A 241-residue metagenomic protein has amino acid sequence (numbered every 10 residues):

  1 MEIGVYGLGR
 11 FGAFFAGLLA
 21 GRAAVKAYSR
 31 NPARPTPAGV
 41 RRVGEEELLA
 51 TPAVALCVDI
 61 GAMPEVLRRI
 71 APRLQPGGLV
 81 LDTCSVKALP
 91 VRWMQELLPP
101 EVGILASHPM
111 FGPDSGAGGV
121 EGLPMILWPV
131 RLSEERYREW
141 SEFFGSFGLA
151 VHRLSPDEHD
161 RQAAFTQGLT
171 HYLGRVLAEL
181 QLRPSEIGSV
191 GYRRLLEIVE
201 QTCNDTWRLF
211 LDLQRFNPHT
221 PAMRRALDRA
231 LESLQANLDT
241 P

Functional and structural regions predicted by a protein language model:
M1-G44: NAD(P)+-binding Rossmann beta1-loop-alpha1 motif at the extreme N-terminus of oxidoreductases
R41-E45, H152-S155: Short acidic-hydrophobic, aromatic-tinged amphipathic segments that line or gate anion-handling sites
E46-A71: Rossmann-like NAD(P)-binding element
L74-P90: ADP-ribose/adenylate-binding Rossmann-like module
V86, P90-A150: Rossmann-fold dinucleotide-binding core
A150-P241: An accessory alpha-helical subdomain
